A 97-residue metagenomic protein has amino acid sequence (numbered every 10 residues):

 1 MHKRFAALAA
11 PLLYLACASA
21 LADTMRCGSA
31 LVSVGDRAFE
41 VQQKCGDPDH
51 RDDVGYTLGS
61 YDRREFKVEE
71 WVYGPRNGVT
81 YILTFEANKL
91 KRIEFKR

Functional and structural regions predicted by a protein language model:
M1-A9: Bacterial N-terminal signal peptides that target proteins for export
L8, L13-Y14, R26: N-terminal prepro regions of secreted peptide precursors
L15-S19: N-terminal signal peptide c-region/cleavage motif recognized by signal peptidases
A20-R97: Residues within mature, well-folded domains
